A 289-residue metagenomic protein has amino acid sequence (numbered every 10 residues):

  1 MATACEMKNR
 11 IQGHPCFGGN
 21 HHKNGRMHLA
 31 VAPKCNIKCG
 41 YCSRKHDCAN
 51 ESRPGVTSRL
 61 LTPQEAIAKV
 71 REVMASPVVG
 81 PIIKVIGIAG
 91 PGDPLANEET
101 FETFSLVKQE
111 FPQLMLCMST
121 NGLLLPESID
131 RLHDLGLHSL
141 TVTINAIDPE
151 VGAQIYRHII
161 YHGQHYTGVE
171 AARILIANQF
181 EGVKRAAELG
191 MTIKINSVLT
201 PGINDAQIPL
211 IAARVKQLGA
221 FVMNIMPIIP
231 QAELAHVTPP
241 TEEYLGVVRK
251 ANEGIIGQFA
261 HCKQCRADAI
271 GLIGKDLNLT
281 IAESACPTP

Functional and structural regions predicted by a protein language model:
M1-A30, R44-S58, E72, S76-I82 (+2 more regions): N-terminal [4Fe-4S]-dependent radical SAM core
E6-K23, V70-P94, P126-N145: Conserved N-terminal glycine/acidic-rich loop preference
A32-N36, G92, N145-D148: Short glycine-enriched loops at secondary-structure junctions
K34-K38, K45-H46: Short pre-active-site segment immediately N-terminal to redox-active cysteine/selenocysteine motifs in thiol-based
P54-S58, Y156-I159, G168-V169, V237-P239: Short glycine-enriched, charge-decorated loop/helix-capping segments at active-site entrances that position
L95-M226, Q231: Conserved AdoMet/S-adenosylmethionine-binding subsite of the radical SAM
A232, P239-G274: C-terminal accessory region of radical SAM enzymes
